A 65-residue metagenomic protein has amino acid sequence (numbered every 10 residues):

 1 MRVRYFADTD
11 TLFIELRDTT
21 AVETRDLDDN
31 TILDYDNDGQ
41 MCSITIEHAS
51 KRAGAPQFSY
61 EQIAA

Functional and structural regions predicted by a protein language model:
M1-A65: Small, basic N-terminal interaction modules of short regulatory proteins
